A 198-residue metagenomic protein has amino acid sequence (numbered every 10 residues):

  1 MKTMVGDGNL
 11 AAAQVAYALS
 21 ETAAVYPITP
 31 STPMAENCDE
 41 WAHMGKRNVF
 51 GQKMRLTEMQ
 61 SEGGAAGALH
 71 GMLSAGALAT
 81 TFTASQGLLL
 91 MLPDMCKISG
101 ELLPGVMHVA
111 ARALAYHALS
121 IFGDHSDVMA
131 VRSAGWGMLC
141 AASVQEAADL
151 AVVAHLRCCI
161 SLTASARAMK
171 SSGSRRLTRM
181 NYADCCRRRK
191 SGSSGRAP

Functional and structural regions predicted by a protein language model:
M1-A130, G135: Thiamine diphosphate
M1-G6, G135-L139, K170-L177: Short, exposed beta-strand "edge-strand" segments with a Pro/Gly-rich flavor and a Y/T-containing core
A24, L103, G137, L156-C158 (+1 more regions): Structural beta-strand/beta-sheet cores of well-ordered domains, especially the beta-sheet scaffolds that support
F50, C158-P198: Conformationally flexible catalytic loops at phosphate/diphosphate-handling active centers
L89-L90, L114-H117, E146-D149, A166-S171: Short, well-ordered, mixed-charge alpha-helical segments that flank or form enzyme active sites
G100, A154, R175-R176: Short basic, glycine-rich beta-strand/loop surfaces that mediate nucleic-acid
A111-A113, W136-A141, R189-G195: Short C-terminal domain-edge/linker segments immediately following a structured domain
S126-A168: Internal, well-ordered domain-core segments that constitute the primary functional module of diverse proteins
